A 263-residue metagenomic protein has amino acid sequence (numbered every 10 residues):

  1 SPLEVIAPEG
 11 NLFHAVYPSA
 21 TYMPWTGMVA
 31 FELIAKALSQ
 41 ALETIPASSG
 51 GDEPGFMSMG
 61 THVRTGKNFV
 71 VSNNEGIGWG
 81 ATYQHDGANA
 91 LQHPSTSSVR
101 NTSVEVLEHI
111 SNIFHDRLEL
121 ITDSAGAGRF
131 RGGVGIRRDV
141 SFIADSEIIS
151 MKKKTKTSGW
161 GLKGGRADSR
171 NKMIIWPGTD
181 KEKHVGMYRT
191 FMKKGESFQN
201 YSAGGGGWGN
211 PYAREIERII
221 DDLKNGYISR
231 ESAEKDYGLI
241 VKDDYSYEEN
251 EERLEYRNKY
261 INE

Functional and structural regions predicted by a protein language model:
S1-E263: Glycine/proline-enriched, intrinsically flexible loops and inter-domain linkers
